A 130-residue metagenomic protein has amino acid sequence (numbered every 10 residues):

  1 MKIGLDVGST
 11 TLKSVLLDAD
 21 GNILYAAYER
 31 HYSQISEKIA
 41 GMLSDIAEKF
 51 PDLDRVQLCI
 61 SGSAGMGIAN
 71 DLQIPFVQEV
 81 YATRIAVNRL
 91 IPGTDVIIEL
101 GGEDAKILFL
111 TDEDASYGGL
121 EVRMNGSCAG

Functional and structural regions predicted by a protein language model:
M1-E79: N-terminal glycine/serine-rich phosphate-binding loop of ATP-dependent small-molecule kinases, especially carbohydrate
G4, L58, I97-I98, V122 (+1 more regions): Short glycine- and Lys/Arg-enriched binding-loop motifs that mark or flank ligand-binding interfaces
L16, L100-G102, M124: Glycine-rich, histidine-containing beta strand-loop boundary motifs that form or position
I23, D54-Q57, T94, A115-E121: A broad structural signal for short, well-ordered beta-strand segments within beta-sheet-rich domains
E29-S33, V80-A86, N125-G130: Short, acidic/turn-prone active-site loops that include or flank metal/cofactor- and phosphate-binding residues
I35, D112-G130: Glycine-rich phosphate-binding loop plus the immediately following alpha-helix
A64-Y117: Conserved phosphate-binding catalytic cores of ATP/NTP-utilizing and phosphoryl-transfer enzymes
